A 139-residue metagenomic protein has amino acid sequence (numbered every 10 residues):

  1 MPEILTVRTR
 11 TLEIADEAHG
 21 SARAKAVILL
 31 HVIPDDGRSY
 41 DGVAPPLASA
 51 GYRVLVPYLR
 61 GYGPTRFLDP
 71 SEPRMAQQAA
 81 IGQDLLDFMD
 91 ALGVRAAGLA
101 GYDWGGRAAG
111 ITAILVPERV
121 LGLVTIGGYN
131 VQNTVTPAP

Functional and structural regions predicted by a protein language model:
E3-T9: Short acidic-hydrophobic surface loop/beta-edge motif
T9, A22-A24, D90-A96, P117-E118: Active-site acidic short loop of glycosyltransferases
T9-A18: A short loop-to-beta-strand scaffold at the N-terminal edge of the catalytic core in hydrolase folds
L12, K25, P73, Q77-Q78 (+1 more regions): Membrane-interacting alpha-helical segments
E17-F67, F88: Conserved HGGG/HGGXW glycine-rich cap/lid loop of the alpha/beta-hydrolase fold
D41, L86, G110-I114: Short, hydrophobic alpha-helix immediately C-terminal to the catalytic nucleophile
S49, V56-W104, N130: Active-site loop/oxyanion-hole signature of alpha/beta-hydrolase fold enzymes
R95-A138: Conserved hydrolase catalytic core segment
